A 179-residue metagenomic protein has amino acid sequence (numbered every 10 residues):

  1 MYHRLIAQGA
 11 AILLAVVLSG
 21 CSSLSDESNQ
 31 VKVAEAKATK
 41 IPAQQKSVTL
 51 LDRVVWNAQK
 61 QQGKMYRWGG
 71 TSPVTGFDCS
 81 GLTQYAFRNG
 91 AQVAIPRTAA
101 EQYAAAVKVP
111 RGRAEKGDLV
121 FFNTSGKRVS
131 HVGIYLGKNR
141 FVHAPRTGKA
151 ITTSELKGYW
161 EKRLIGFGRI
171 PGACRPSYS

Functional and structural regions predicted by a protein language model:
Y2-L5, S22-V33, I41-K46, V109 (+1 more regions): Aromatic- and glycine-rich peptidoglycan recognition patches
R4, V93-A150: ...with weaker cross-activation on analogous glycine-rich loops/strands in unrelated enzymes
I6-L13: Sec-dependent N-terminal signal peptides
V16-G20: C-terminal motif of bacterial Sec signal peptides marking the signal peptidase cleavage site
S28-K32, A36-T75: Post-signal-peptide N-terminal segment of Sec-exported extracytoplasmic proteins
P42-Q44, K64-K116: Catalytic cysteine-centered active-site loop
D52, W56-K60, G81-Y85, E115 (+1 more regions): Solvent-exposed, polar/charged alpha-helical surfaces in well-ordered, non-transmembrane soluble domains, broadly
N57-M65, Y85-V93, N123, A144 (+1 more regions): Structured segments of extracytoplasmic/periplasmic soluble domains in secreted or envelope-associated proteins
